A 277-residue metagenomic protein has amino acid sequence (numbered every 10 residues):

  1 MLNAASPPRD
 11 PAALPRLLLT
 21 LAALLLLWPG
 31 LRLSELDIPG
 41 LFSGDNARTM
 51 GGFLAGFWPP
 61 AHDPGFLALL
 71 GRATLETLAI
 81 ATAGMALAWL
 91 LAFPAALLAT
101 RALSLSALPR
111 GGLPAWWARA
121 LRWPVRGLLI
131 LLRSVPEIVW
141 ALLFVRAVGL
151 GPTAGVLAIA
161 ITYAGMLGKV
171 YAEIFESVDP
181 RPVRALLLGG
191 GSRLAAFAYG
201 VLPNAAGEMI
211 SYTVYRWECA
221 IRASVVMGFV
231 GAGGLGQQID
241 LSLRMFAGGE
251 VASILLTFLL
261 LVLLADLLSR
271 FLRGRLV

Functional and structural regions predicted by a protein language model:
M1-A86, L90-P94, L98-W123, V277: N-terminal, non-cleaved signal-anchor transmembrane helix
A12, G207, S211, A252-V277: C-terminal transmembrane helix and the adjacent membrane-cytosol boundary/short C-terminal tail of inner/organellar
D37, F93-R101, V170-S177, R181 (+2 more regions): Membrane-spanning helices that line or support transport/gating and their immediate boundary helices in channels
G71-A79, R122-L132, V214, E218 (+1 more regions): Alpha-helical membrane-interface segments at transmembrane helix boundaries
A81, M85-F93, L97, R101 (+9 more regions): Hydrophobic positions within alpha-helical transmembrane segments of bacterial inner-membrane proteins
P114-A158: Generic hydrophobic transmembrane alpha-helix motif, especially the helices
L143-R146, L150-V201, G207-R216, L267: Membrane-cytosol interface at the C-terminal ends of specific transmembrane alpha-helices in multi-pass membrane
R146, A223-F258, V277: Glycine-rich helix-loop "coupling/hinge" segments at transmembrane-helix boundaries in multipass transporters
